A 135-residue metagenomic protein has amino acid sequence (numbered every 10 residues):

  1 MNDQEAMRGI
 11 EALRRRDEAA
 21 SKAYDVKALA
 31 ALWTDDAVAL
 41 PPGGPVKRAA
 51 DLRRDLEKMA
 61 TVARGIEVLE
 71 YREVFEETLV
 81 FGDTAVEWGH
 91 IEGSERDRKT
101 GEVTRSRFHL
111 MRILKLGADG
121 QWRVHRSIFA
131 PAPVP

Functional and structural regions predicted by a protein language model:
Q4-E11, R15, V26-V80, H90-E92 (+1 more regions): A solvent-exposed, acidic/Ser-Thr-rich amphipathic alpha-helical stretch
R14-D17, E73, E87, R112 (+1 more regions): Polar/charged side chains located within well-ordered beta-strands of beta-rich proteins
P41, D97-R98, G117: Acidic surface patches and DE-rich sequence motifs
T78-A85, G101, L114-R123: A short, structured loop/turn motif at beta-sheet edges
S94-R98, P133-V134: Sequence/structural signature of outer-membrane beta-barrel proteins
R107-P135: Short beta-strand edge/turn micro-motifs at domain boundaries
